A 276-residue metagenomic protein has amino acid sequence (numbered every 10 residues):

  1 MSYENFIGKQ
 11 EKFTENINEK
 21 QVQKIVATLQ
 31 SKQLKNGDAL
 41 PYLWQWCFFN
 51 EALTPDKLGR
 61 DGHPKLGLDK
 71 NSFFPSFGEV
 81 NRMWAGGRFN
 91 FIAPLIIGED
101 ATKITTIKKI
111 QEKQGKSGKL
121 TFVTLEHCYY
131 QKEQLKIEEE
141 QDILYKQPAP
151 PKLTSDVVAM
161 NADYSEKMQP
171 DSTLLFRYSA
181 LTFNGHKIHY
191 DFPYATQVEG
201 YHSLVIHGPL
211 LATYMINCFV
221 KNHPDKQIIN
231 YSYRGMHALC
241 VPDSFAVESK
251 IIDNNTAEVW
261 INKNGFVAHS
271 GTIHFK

Functional and structural regions predicted by a protein language model:
M1-D100: Hydrophobic, proline/glycine-rich low-complexity stretches
M1-Q10, W84-P170, A238-K276: HotDog/MaoC-like acyl-thioester-processing domains
S2-Y42, D156-L211, C218-K221: A contiguous, surface-exposed recognition patch within enzymatic or periplasmic domains that forms
N5, N16, Q45-F48, N81-M83 (+9 more regions): Residue-level preference for alpha-helix termini and adjacent loops
S31-D38, Q131-Q134, D225-K226, D253-N254: Short, glycine- and charge-enriched coil/turn segments that flank and shape catalytic ligand pockets
L43-F48, P64-P75, T124, P148-Y164 (+1 more regions): Charged, low-complexity, helix/coiled-coil-prone segments
A195-I252, E258-T272: Catalytic-pocket segment enriched in acidic/His residues
